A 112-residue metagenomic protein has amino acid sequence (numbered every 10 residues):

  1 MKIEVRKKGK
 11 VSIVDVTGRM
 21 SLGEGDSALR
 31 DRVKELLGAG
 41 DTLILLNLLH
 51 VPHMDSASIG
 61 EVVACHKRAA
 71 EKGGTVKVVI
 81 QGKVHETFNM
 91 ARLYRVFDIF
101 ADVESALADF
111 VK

Functional and structural regions predicted by a protein language model:
K2-D31: STAS-typified acidic loop motif
M20-F97: Amphipathic alpha-helical interaction surfaces in cytosolic regulatory modules
D98-D102: Short acidic-hydrophobic, aromatic-tinged amphipathic segments that line or gate anion-handling sites
F110-K112: A short, charged, amphipathic alpha-helix used as a generic interaction element across diverse proteins
